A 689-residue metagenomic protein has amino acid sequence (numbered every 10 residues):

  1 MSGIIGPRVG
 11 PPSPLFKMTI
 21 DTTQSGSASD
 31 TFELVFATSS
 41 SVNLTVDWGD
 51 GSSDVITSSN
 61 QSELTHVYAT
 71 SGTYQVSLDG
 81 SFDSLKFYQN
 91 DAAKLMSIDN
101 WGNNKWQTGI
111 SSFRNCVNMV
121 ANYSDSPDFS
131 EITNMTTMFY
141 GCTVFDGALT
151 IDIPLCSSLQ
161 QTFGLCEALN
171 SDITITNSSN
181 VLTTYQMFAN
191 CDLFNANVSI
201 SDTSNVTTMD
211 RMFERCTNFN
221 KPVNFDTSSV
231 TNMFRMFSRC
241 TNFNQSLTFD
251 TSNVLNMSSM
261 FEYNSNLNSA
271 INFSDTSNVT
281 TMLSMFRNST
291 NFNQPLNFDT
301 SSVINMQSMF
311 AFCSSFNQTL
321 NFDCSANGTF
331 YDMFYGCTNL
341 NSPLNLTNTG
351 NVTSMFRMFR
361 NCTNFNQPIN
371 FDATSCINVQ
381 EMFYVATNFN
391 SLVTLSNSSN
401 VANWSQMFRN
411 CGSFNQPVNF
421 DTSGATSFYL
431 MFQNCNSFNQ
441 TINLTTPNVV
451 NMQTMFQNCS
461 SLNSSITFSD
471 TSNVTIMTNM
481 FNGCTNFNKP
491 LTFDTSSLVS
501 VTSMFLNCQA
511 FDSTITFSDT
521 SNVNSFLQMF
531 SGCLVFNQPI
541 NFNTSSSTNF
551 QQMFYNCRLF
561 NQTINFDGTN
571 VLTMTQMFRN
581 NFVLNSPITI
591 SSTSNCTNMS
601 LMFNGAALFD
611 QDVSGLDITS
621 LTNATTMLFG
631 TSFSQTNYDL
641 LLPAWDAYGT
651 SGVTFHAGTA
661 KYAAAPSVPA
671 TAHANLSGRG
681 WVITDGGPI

Functional and structural regions predicted by a protein language model:
I5-I689: Negatively charged
